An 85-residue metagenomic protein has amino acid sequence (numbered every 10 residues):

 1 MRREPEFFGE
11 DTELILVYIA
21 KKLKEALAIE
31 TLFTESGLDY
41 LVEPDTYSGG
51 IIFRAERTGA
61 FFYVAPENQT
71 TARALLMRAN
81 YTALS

Functional and structural regions predicted by a protein language model:
M1-S85: Acidic/polar low-complexity segments and flexible, solvent-exposed patches
